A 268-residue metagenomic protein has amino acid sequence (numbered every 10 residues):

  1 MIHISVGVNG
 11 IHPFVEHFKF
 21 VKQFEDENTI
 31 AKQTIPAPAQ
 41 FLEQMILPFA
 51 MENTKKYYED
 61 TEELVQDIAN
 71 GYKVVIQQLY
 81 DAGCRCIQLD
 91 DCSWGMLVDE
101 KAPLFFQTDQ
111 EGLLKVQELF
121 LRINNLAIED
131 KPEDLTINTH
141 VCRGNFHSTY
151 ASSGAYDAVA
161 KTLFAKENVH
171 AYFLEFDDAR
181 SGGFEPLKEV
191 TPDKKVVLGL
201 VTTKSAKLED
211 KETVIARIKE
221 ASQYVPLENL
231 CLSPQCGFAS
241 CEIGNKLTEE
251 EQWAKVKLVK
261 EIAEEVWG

Functional and structural regions predicted by a protein language model:
M1-G268: Domain-level signal for soluble alpha/beta catalytic cores
